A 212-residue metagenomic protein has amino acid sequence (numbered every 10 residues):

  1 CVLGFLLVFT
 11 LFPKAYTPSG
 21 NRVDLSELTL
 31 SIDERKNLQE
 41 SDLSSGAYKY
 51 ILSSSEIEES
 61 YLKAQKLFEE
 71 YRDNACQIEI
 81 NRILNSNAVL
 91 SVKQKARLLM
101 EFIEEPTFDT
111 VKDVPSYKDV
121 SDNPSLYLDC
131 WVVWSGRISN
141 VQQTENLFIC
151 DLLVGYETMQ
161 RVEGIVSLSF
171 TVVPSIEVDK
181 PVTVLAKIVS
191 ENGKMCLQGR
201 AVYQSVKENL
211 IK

Functional and structural regions predicted by a protein language model:
C1-K212: OB-fold and OB-like single-stranded nucleic-acid-recognition modules and their adjacent interaction interfaces
